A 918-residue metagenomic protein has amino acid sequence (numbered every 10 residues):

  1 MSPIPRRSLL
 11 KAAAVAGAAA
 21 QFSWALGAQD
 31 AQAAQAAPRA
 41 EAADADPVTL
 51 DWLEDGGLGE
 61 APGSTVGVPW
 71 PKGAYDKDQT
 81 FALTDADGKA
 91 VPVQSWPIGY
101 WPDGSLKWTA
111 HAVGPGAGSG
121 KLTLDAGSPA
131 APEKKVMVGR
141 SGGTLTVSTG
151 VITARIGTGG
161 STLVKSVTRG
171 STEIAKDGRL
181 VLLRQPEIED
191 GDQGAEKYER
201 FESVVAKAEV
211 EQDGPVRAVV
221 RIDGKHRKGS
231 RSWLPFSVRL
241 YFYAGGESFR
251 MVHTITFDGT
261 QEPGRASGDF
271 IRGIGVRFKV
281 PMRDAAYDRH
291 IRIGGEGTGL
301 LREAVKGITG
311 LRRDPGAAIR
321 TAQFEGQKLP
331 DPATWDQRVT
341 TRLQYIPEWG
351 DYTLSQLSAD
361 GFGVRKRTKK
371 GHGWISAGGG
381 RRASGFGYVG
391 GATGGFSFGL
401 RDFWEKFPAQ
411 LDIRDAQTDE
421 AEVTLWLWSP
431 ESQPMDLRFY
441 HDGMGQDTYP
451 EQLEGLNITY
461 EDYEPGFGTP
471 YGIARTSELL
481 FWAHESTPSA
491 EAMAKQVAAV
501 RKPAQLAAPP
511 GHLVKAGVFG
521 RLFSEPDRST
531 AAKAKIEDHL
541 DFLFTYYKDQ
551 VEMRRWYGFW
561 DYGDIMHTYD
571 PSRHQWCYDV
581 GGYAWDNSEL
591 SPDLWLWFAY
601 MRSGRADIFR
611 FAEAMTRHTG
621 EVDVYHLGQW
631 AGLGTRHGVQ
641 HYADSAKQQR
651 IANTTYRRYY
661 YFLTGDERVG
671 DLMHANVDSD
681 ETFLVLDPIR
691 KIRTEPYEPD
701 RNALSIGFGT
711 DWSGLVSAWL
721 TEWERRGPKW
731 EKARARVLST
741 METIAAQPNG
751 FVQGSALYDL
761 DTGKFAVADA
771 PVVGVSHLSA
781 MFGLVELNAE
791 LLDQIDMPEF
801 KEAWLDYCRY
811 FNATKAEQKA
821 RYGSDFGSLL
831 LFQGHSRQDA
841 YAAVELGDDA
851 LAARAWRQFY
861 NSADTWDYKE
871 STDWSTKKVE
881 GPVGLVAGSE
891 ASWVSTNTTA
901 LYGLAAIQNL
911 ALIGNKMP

Functional and structural regions predicted by a protein language model:
S2, S8-Q29: N-terminal export signals
W24-D46: C-terminal segment of N-terminal export signals and the immediately downstream linker at the start of the mature
E54-K77, R265, D269-K279: Surface-exposed beta-strand/loop patches in extracellular or lumenal glycoproteins
D85-K107, D447-I458: Solvent-exposed beta-strand/loop surfaces of large extracellular or lumenal domains
E133-S161, E296-T298, S489-F598, R602 (+1 more regions): An acidic-aromatic substrate-binding cleft motif
S148-T153, G157-P488, A492-L506, Y562-D564 (+3 more regions): Beta-strand/loop-rich accessory regions of lumenal/periplasmic or secreted enzymes, predominantly carbohydrate-active
S489-A499, S717, T721-P918: Terminal, non-catalytic domain-edge segments
V551-S572, C577-N587, G620-T664, R668-W730 (+1 more regions): Catalytic cores of eukaryotic secretory-pathway lumenal/extracellular enzymes that build and remodel glycoconjugates
